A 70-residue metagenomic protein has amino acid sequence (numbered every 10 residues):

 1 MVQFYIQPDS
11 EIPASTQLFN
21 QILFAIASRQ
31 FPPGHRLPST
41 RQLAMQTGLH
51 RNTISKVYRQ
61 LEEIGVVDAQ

Functional and structural regions predicted by a protein language model:
M1-Q70: N-terminal basic, amphipathic alpha-helical segments
